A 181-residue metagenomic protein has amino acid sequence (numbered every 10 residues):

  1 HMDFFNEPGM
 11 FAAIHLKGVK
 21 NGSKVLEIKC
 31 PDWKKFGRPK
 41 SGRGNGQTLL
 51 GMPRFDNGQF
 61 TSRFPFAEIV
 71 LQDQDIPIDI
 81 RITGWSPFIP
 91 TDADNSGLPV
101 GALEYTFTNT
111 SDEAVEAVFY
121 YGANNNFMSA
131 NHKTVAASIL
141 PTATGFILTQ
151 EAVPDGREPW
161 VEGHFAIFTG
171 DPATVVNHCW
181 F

Functional and structural regions predicted by a protein language model:
H1-G37: Beta-strand-rich N-terminal accessory domains
F5, G22, E27-C30, L49 (+5 more regions): Generic detection of intrinsically disordered/low-complexity segments and helix-coil linkers/edges
G9, S62-F64, D73-I76, I139-P141 (+1 more regions): A generic structural signal for short, non-catalytic loop/turn and secondary-structure boundary residues
F11, P77-D79, A114-E116: Exposed beta-strand and adjacent loop surfaces of beta-rich binding modules that mediate intermolecular recognition
K17, N21, F36, S41-N45 (+7 more regions): Feature targets compositionally biased, intrinsically disordered low-complexity regions with long contiguous runs
F36-V100, H178-F181: Extended, loop-rich substrate-binding clefts of extracytoplasmic carbohydrate-active enzymes
I82, P87-F181: Polysaccharide-binding surfaces and accessory modules of carbohydrate-active proteins
